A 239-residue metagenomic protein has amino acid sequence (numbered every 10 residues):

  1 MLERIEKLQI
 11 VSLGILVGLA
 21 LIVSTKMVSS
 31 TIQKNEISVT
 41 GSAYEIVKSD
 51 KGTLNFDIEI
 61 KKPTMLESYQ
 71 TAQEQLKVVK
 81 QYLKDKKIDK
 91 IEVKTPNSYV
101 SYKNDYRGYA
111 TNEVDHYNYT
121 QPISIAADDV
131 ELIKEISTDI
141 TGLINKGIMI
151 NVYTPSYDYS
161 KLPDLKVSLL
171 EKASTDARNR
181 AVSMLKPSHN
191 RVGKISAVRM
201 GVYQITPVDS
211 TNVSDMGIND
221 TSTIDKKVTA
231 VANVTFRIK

Functional and structural regions predicted by a protein language model:
M1-K239: Short, charge-dense linear interaction motifs
